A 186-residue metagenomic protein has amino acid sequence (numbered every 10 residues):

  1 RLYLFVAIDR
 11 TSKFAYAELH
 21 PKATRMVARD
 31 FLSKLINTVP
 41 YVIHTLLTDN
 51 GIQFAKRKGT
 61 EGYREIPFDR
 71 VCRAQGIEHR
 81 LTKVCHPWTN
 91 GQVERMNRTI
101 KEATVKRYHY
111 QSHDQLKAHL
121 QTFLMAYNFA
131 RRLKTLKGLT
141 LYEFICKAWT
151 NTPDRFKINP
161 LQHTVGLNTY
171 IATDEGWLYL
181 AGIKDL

Functional and structural regions predicted by a protein language model:
R1-L4, T11-Q121, M125: RNase H-like DDE/DDD metal-dependent nuclease/strand-transfer catalytic core used by mobile genetic elements
Q75-I77, R98-L186: C-terminal domain-tail junction helix/linker
